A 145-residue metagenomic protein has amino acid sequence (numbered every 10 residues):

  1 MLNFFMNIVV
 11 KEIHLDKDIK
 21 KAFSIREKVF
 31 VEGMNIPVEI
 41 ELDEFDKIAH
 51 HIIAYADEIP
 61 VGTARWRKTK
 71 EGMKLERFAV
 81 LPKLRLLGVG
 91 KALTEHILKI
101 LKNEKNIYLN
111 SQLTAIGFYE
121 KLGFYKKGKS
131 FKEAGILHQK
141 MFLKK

Functional and structural regions predicted by a protein language model:
L2-E39, D46-H51, Y55-A56: Short amphipathic alpha-helix that is part of the acyltransferase structural core
E39-E44, K129-F131: Short, solvent-exposed loop/turn elements at beta->coil junctions and helix N-caps that rim active or binding pockets
I53, I59-R67, K74-A79: Conserved beta-strand in the GNAT
K68-E76, R85-L86, K132-H138: A conserved beta-turn-beta hairpin within the catalytic core of GNAT-like acetyltransferases that forms part
V80, L86-K99: Conserved acetyl-CoA-binding loop-helix of GNAT-fold acetyltransferases
I100-Q112: Conserved GNAT acetyl-CoA-binding A-motif
L113-L137: Conserved active-site alpha-helix within GNAT-family acetyltransferase domains
